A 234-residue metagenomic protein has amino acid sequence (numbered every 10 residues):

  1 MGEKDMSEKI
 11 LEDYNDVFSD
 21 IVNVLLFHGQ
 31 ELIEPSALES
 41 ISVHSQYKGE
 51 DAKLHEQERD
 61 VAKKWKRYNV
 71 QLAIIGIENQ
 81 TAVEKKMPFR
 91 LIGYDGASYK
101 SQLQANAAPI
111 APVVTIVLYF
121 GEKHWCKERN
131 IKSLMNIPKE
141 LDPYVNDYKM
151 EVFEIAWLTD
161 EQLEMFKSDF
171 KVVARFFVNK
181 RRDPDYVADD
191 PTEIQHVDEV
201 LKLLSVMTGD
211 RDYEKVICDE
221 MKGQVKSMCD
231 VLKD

Functional and structural regions predicted by a protein language model:
M1-K167: Accessory alpha/beta interaction modules
F18, L91, F166-V173, E193-V200: Short runs of predominantly hydrophobic/aromatic residues within well-ordered alpha helices that form helix-helix
S19, H28, K171, F177-V178 (+1 more regions): Compositionally biased, low-structure terminal segments
Y68-T81, V178-D234: Short, charged alpha-helical interaction segments and adjacent helix-coil junctions
E154-D160, E164-Y186: Coupling/switch segment of ABC-type P-loop NTPase heads
